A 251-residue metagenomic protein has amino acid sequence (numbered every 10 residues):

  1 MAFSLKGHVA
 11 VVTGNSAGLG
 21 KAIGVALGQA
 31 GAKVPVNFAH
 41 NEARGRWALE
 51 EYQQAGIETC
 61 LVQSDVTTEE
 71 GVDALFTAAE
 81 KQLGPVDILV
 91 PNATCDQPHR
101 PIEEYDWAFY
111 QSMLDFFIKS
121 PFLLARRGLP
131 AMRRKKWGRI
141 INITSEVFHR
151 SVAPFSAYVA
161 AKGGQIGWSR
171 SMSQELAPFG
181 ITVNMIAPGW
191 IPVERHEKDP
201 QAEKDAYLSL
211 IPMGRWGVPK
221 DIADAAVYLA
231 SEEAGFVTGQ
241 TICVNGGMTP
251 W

Functional and structural regions predicted by a protein language model:
V9, S16-G18: Conserved glycine-rich cofactor-binding loop
A32-W47: Conserved glycine-rich Rossmann-like NAD(P)H-binding loop of the short-chain dehydrogenase/reductase
V72, T94, R100-L114, H196 (+1 more regions): Substrate-binding pocket helix/loop in short-chain dehydrogenase/reductase
E103-F122, W137, I141, Y158 (+2 more regions): Catalytic Tyr-X3-Lys loop
A125, A161, S169: Active-site helix of classical SDR
P130, Q174-P178, G235: Alpha-helical segment proximal to the catalytic Tyr-Lys
S145: Residue(s) in the substrate-gating loop at a strand-loop-helix junction that position the organic substrate next
A177, T182, V237-G239, N245: Short, small/polar-rich loop/turn modules that mediate ligand/substrate recognition or access, typified
